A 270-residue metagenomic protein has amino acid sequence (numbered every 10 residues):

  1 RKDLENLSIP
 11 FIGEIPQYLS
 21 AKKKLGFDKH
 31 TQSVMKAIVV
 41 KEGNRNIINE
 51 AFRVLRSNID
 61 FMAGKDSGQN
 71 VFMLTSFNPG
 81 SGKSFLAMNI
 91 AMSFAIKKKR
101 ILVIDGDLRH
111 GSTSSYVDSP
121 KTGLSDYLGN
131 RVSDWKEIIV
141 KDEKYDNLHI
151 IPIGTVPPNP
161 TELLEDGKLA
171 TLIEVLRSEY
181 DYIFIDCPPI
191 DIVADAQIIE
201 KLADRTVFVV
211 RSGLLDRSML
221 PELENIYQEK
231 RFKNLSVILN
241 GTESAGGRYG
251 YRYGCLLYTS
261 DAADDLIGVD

Functional and structural regions predicted by a protein language model:
R1-E5, I153, T161-Y251: Conserved catalytic-core segment of NTP-binding enzymes
R1-R100, L108-S114, S119-T122, P158 (+1 more regions): Short boundary/hinge segments that flank catalytic cores
I59, A63, F94, K98 (+7 more regions): Alpha-helix capping/termination and helix-coil
Q69-M73, L148, Y182-F184: Residue-level preference for the first positions of well-ordered beta-strands
D126-V175: Conserved Walker-type P-loop NTP-binding/catalytic site
Y258-D270: Single conserved hydrophobic/aromatic residue that forms the stacking wall/gate of nucleotide- or nucleobase-binding
